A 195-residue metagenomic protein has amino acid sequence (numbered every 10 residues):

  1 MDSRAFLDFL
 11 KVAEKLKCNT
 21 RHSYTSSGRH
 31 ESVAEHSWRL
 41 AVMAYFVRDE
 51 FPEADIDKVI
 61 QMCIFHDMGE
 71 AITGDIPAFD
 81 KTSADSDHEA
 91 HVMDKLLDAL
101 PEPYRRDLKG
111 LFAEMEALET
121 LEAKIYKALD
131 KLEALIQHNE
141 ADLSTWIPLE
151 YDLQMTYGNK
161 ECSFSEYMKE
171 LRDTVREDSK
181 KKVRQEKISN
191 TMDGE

Functional and structural regions predicted by a protein language model:
M1-E195: Active-site helical microenvironments for divalent-metal-assisted chemistry
